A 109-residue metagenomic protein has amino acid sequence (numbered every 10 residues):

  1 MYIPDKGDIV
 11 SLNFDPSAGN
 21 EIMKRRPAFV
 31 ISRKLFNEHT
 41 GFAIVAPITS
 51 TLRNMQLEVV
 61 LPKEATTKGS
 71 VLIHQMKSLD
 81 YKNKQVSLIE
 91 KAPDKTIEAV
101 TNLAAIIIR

Functional and structural regions predicted by a protein language model:
M1-R109: Conserved functional hotspots at enzyme active or ligand-binding sites that engage polyanionic ligands
